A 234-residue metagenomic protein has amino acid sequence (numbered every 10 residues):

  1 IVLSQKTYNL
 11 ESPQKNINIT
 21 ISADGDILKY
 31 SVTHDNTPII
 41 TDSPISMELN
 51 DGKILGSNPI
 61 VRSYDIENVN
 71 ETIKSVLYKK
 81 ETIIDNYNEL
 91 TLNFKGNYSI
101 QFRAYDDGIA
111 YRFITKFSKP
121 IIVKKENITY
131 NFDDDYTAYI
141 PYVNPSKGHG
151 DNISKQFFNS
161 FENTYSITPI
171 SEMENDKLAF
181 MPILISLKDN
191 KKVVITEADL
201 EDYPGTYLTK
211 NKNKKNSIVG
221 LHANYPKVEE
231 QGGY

Functional and structural regions predicted by a protein language model:
I1-T7: Bacterial Sec-dependent N-terminal signal peptides
N9-Y234: N-terminal accessory beta-strand-rich subdomains and adjacent acidic, glycine-rich linkers that precede catalytic cores
